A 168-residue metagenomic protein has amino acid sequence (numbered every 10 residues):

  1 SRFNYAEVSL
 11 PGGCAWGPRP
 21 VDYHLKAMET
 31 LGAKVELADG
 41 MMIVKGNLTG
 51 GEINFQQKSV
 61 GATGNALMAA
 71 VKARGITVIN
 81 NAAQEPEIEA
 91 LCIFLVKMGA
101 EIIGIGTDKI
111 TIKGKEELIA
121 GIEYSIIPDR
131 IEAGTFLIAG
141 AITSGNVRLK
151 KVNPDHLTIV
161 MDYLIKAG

Functional and structural regions predicted by a protein language model:
S1-G168: Structural preference for solvent-exposed beta-strand-turn elements and adjacent flexible terminal/loop segments within
